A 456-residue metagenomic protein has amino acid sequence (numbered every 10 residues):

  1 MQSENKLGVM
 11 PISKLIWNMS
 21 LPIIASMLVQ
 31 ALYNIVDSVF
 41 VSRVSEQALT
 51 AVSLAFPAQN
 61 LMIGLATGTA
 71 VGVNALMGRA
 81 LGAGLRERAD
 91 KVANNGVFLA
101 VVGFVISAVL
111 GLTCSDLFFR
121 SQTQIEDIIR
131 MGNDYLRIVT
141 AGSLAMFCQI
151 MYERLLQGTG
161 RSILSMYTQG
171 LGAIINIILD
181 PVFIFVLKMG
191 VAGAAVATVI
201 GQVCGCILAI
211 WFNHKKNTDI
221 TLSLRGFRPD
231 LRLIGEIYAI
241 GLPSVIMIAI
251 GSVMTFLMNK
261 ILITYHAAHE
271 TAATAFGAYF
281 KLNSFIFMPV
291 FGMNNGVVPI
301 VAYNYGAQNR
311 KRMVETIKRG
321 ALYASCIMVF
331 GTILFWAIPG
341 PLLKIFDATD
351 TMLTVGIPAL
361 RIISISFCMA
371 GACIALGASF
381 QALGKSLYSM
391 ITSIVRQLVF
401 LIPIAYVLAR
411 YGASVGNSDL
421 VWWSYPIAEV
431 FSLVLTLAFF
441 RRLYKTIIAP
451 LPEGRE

Functional and structural regions predicted by a protein language model:
M1-S20, M77-L144, V186-L242, V301-S366 (+1 more regions): Short alpha-helical transmembrane segments in multi-pass integral membrane proteins
V9, S13-L32, V36, A58-L65 (+6 more regions): Residue-level signal for short hydrophobic patches within transmembrane helices of multi-pass membrane transporters
N18-D37, I138, G172, G201-G205 (+2 more regions): Transmembrane helical elements of multi-pass membrane transporters/channels
I23, M27, V39, A75 (+16 more regions): Transmembrane alpha-helix boundary and packing residues in multipass membrane permease domains and related
L28, L32-T50, F119-E126, V182-M189 (+5 more regions): Helix-terminus/linker motif at the lipid-water interface of multi-pass membrane proteins
E46-P57, G132, L136, A195 (+3 more regions): Small-residue hotspots at the loop-to-helix junctions and early N-terminal turns of transmembrane alpha-helices
L49-V109, M146-S165, N259, A275-P339 (+1 more regions): Small-residue-rich hydrophobic transmembrane alpha-helices
A70, V139-Q157, S165-A173, A194-A209 (+4 more regions): Short runs within selected transmembrane alpha-helices of multi-pass transporters and secretion channels
